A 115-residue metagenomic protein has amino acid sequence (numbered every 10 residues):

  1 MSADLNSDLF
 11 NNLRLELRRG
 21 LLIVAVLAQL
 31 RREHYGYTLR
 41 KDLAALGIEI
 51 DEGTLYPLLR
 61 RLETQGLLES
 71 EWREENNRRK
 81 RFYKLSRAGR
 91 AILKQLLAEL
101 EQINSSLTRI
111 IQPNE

Functional and structural regions predicted by a protein language model:
M1-L15: Short, Lys/Arg-enriched N-terminal segment that forms or immediately precedes the first helix of a structured domain
R14-T54: N-terminal helix-turn-helix DNA-binding core of bacterial DNA-binding proteins
R32-Y35, T64-Q65, G89: Short, charged/polar surface micro-motifs in flexible loops or helix N-caps
K41, E63-T64: Alpha-helical residues within the helix-turn-helix
Y56-R61: Short, hydrophobic-biased segments on the C-terminal half of alpha helices that form "recognition helices"
Q65-R79, K84: Beta-hairpin "wing" of winged helix-turn-helix
R79-L97: Basic, amphipathic "hinge/linker" alpha-helix immediately C-terminal to the N-terminal HTH DNA-binding motif
A91-E115: Amphipathic alpha-helical dimerization/coiled-coil segments that flank or bridge DNA-binding/regulatory modules
